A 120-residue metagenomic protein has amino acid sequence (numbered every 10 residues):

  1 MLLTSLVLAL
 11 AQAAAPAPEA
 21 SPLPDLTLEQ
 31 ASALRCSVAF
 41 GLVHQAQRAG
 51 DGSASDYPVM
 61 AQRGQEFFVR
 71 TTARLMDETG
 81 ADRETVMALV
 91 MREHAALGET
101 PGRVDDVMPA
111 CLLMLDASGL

Functional and structural regions predicted by a protein language model:
L2-Q12: Sec-dependent N-terminal signal peptides
L10-D25: Cleaved targeting-peptide boundary
P16, L42, T85-M87: Short linear motifs at secondary-structure transitions and domain/linker junctions
P22-E78: Short N-proximal segments of mature Sec-exported proteins
D56-L120: Compact alpha-helical subdomains of small soluble proteins
